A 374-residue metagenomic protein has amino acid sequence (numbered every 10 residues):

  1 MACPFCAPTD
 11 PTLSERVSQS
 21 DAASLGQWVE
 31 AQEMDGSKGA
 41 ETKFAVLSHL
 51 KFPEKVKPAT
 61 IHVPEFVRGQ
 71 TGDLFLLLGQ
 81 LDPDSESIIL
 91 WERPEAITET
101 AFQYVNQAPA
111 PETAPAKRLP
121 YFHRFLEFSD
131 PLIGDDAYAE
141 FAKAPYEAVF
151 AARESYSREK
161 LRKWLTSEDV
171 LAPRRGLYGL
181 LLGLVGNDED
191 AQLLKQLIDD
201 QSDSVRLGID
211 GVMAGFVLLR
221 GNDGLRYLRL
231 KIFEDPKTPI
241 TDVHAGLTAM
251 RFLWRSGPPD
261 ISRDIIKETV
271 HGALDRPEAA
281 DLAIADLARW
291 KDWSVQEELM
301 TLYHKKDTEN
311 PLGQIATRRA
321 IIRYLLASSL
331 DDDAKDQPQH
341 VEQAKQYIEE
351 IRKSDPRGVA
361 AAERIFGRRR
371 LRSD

Functional and structural regions predicted by a protein language model:
M1-S129, I133, A142: Transition segments tied to proteolytic processing and entry into folded domains
G26, F44, V63, F75-L77 (+10 more regions): Generic structural hydrophobic/aromatic packing signal, biased to beta-strands
E65-F66, L126-P131, K163-V170, Q196-V205 (+5 more regions): Solenoid-like repeat scaffolds
S85-T98, R226-R255: Eukaryotic alpha-helical scaffold "rod" segments
Q103-E112, D135-A151, P173-N187, L207-R220 (+3 more regions): Structural detector for internal amphipathic alpha-helices that build alpha-solenoid repeat scaffolds
P115-H123, E147-W164, N187-D199, G221-F233 (+3 more regions): Amphipathic alpha-helical scaffolding segments comprising HEAT/armadillo-like alpha-solenoid repeats
A148, L161-L165, A172, G176-R206 (+7 more regions): Extended alpha-solenoid helical-repeat scaffolds
Q314-D374: Eukaryotic acidic, Ser/Thr-rich intrinsically disordered low-complexity regions
